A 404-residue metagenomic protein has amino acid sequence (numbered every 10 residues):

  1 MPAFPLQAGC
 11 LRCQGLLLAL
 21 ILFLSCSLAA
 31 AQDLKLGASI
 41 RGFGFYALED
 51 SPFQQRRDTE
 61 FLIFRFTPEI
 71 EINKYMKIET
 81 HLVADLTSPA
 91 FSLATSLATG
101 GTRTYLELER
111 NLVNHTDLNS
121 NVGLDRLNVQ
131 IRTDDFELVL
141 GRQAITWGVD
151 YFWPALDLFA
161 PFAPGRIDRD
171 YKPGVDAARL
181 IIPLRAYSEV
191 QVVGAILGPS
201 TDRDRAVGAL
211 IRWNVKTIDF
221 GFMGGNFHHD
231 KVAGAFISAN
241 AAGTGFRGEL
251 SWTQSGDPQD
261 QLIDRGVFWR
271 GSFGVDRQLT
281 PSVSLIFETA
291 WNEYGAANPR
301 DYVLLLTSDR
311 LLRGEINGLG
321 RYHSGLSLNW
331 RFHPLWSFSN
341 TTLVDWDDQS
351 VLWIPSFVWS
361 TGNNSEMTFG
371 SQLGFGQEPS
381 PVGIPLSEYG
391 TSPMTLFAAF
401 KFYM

Functional and structural regions predicted by a protein language model:
L34, K74-I78, D135-L138, Y187-V190 (+5 more regions): Repeated loop/turn-to-beta-strand initiation elements of outer-membrane beta-barrel proteins
A38-Y46, T80-A84, L140-R142, V192-I196 (+5 more regions): Transmembrane beta-barrel strands of outer-membrane/channel proteins
F53-E60, T116-N121, I167-K172, S200-R203 (+7 more regions): Replace "Gram-negative outer membrane beta-barrel proteins" with "bacterial and organellar outer membrane beta-barrel
E60-F66, V122-L127, G174-A178, R205-A209 (+8 more regions): Hydrophobic, lipid-facing positions within transmembrane beta-strands of outer-membrane proteins
T67-E71, Q130-D134, V139, I181-R185 (+6 more regions): Structural signature of outer-membrane beta-barrel channels/translocons
E69-E189, A195, W213, G376: Outer membrane beta-barrel
S238-L343: Detector for outer-membrane/organellar transmembrane beta-barrel domains, recognizing the amphipathic beta-strand
L326-W330, W359, N364-L373, G390-M404: Outer-membrane beta-barrel "beta-signal"
